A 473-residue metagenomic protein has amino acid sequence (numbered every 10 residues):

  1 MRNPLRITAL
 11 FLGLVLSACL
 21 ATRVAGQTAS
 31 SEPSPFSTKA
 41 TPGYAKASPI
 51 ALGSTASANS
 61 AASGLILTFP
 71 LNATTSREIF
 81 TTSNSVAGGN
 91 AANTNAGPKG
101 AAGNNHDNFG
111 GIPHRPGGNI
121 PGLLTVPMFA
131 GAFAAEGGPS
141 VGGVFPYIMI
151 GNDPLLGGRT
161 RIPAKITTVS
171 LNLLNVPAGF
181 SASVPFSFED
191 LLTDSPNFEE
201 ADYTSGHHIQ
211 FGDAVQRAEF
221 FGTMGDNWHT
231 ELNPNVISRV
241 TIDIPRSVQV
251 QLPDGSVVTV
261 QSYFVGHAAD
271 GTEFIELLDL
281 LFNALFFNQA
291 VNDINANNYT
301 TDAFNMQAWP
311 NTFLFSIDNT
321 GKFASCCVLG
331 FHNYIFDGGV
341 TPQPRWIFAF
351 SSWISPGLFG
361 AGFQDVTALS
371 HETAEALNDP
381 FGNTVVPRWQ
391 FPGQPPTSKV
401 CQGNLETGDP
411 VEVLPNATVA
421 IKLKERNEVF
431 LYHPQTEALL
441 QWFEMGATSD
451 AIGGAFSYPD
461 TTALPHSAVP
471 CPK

Functional and structural regions predicted by a protein language model:
M1-F11: Bacterial N-terminal signal peptides that target proteins for export
A9-C19: Bacterial N-terminal signal peptides
T22-G26: Sec/Tat signal peptide C-region and signal peptidase I cleavage site
Q27-E200, E444, T448-K473: N-terminal module-boundary/linker segments of secreted carbohydrate-active enzymes
A164, V169, N175-P177, S181-V248: Extended, charge-biased low-complexity segments that typically form long amphipathic alpha-helices/coiled-coils
F221, G225-I335: Active-site-proximal segments of metallohydrolase catalytic domains
N319-F359, F363, P380-K473: Metalloprotease/metallohydrolase-associated module, dominated by Zn2+-dependent proteases
T367-D379: Active-site recognition of the HExxH zinc-binding catalytic motif
